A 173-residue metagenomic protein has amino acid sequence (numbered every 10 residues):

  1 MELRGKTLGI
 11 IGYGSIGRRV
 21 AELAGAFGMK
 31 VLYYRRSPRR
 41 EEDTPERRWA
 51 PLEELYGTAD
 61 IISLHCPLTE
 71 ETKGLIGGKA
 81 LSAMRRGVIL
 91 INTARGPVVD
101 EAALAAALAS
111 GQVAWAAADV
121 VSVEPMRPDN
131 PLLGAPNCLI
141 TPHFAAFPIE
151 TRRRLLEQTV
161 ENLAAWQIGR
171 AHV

Functional and structural regions predicted by a protein language model:
M1-R19, E46-A50: Glycine-rich NAD(P)-binding loop of Rossmann-like domains
M1-R4, G25, S82-A83, L132: Short, flexible hinge/linker loops that cap or flank conserved catalytic cores
L3, L8-G12, V31, I62 (+5 more regions): Generic structural signal for small/hydrophobic residues in well-ordered secondary structure, especially within
S15-R18, P97-V98, V123-P125, F147-P148: Active-site environment of divalent metal-dependent phosphoester hydrolases
A21, G25, L108-A109: Gly/Ala-rich phosphate-binding loop of Rossmann-like dinucleotide-binding domains, activating on the conserved
G28: Short glycine-rich hinge loops at helix-strand junctions in the catalytic core of two-component histidine kinases
R36-P131: Rossmann-like adenosine-cofactor binding region
S122-H172: C-terminal helix-to-coil terminal segments
